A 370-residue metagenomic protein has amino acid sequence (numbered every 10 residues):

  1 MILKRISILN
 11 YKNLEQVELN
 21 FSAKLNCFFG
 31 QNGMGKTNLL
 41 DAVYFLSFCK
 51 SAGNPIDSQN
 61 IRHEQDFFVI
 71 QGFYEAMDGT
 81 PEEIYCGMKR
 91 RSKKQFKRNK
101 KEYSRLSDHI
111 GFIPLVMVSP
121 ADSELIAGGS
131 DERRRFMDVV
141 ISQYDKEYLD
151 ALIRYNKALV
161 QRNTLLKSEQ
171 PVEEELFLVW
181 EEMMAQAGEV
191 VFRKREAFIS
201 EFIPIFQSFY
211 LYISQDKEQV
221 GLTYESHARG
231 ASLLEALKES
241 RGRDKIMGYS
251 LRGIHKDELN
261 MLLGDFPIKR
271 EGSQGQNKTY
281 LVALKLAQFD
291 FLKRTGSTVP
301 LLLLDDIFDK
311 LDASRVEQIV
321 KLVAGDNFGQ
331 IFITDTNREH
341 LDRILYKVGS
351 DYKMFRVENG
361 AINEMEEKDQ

Functional and structural regions predicted by a protein language model:
M1-Q31, V172-Q186, V190-L303, K310 (+4 more regions): Conserved NTPase motor "head" modules and their coupling/switch loops across ABC/AAA+ ATPases, GTPases, and GHKL ATPases
K36: Conserved lysine of the Walker
V43, M354-F355: Conserved short hydrophobic beta-strand within the ABC ATPase nucleotide-binding domain
Y44-I56, A287-T295: Post-Walker A helix-loop "phosphate-sensing" segment adjacent to the P-loop in P-loop NTPases
F48-I126, S130-E132, I141-Y144, Y148 (+3 more regions): Nucleotide-state sensing region of NTPase/ATPase domains
G72, Q330-N337: Structural recognition of the conserved hydrophobic beta-strand(s) that form the central parallel beta-sheet of P-loop
Y103-L115, S119-E182, Q186, E364-M365: A conserved P-loop NTPase coupling/switch region
